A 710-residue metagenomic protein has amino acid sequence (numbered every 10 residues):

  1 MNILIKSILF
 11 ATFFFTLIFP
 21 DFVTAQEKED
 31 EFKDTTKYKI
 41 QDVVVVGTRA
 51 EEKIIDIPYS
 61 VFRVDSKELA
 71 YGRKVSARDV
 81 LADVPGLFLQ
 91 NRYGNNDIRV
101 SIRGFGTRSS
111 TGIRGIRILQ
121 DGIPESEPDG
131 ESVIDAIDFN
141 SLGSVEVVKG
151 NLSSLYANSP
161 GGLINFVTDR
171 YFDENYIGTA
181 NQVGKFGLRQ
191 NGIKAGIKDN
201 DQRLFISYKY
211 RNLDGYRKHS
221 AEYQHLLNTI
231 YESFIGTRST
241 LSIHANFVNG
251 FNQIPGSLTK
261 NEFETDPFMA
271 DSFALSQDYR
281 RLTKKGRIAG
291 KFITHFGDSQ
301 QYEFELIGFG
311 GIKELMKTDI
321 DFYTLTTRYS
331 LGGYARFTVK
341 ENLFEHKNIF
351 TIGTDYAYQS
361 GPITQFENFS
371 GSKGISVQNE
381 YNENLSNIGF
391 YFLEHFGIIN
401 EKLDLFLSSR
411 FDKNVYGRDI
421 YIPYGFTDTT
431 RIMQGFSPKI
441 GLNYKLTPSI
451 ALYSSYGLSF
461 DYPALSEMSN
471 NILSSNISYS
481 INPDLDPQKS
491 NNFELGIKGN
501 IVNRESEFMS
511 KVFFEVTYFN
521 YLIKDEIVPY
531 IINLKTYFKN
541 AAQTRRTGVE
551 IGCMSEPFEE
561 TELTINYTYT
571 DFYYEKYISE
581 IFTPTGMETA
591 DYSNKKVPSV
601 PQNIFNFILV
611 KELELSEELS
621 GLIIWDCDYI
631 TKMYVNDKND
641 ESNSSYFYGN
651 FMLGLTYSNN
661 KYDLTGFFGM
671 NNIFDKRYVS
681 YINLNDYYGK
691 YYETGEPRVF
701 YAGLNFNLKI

Functional and structural regions predicted by a protein language model:
R78-I123: Extracytoplasmic beta-strand/coil segments of soluble accessory domains associated with Gram-negative outer-membrane
I116, I123-K149: Short acidic/polar hinge/loop motifs at secondary-structure boundaries that mediate gating or recognition
Y176-G178, V183-N212, R217-P255, R280-A289 (+6 more regions): Transmembrane beta-barrel wall of Gram-negative outer-membrane proteins
L213, K218-S220, R238-A289, K313-R328 (+1 more regions): Flexible loop and strand-edge segments within Gram-negative outer membrane beta-barrel domains
I235, N246, F392-E394, N443 (+5 more regions): Conserved C-terminal beta-signal and adjacent last beta-strands/turns of outer-membrane beta-barrel proteins
K291, E303-M316, Y453-G457, D486-T547 (+2 more regions): Membrane-embedded beta-barrel scaffold of Gram-negative outer-membrane proteins
F344, F513-L522, K539-V635: Gram-negative outer-membrane beta-barrel transporters
K347, T351-T447: Signature of Gram-negative outer-membrane beta-barrel scaffolds
